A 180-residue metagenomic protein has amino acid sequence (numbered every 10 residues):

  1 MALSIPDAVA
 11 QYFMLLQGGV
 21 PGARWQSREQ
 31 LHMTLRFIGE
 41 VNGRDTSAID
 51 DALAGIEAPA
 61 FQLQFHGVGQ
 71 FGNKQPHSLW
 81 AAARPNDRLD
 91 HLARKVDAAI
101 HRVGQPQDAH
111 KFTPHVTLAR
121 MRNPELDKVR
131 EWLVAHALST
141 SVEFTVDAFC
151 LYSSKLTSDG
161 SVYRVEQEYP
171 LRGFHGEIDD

Functional and structural regions predicted by a protein language model:
M1-D180: Histidine-dependent nucleotide/RNA phosphoesterase domain, centered on the 2H-phosphoesterase fold with its duplicated
